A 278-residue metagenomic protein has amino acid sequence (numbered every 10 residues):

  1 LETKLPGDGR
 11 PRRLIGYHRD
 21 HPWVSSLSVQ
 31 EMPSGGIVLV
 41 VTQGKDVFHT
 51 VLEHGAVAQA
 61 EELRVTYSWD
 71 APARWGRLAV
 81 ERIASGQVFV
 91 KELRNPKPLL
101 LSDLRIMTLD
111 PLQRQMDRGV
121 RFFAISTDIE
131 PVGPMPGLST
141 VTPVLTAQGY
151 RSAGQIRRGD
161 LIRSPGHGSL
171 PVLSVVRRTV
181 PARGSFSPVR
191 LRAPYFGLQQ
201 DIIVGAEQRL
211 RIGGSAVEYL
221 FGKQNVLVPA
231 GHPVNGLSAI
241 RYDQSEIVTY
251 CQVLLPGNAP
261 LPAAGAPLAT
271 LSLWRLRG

Functional and structural regions predicted by a protein language model:
L1-G7, V65: A carbohydrate-recognition surface predominantly in extracellular/luminal proteins
I15-V40, E92-P98, A124: Glycan-recognition/cleft segments
L39, P131-V144: Short, basic/aromatic beta-hairpin or loop at an interaction surface
V41-R64: Short, aromatic/His-centered strand-loop micro-motif at the edge of beta-sheets
E61-W69, L78-V80: Short tryptophan-centered beta-strand motifs in secreted/extracellular beta-sheet-rich domains of glycan-recognition
F89-Q115: Flexible glycan-contacting loops in extracellular carbohydrate-active proteins
S139-T146, P165, L173-R277: Long beta-strand-rich cores associated with HINT superfamily self-processing modules
G154-L161: Structural motif
